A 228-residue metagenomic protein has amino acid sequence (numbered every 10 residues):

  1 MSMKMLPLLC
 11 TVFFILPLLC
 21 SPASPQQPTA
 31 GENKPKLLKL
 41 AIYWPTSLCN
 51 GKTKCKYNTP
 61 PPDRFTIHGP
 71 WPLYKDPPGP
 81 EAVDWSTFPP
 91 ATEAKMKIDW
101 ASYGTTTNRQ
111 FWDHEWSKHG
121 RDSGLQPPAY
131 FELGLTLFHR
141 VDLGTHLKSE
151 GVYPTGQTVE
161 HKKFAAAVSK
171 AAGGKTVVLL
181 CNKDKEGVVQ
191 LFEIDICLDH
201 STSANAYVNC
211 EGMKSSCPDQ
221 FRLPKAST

Functional and structural regions predicted by a protein language model:
M1-L9: Bacterial N-terminal signal peptides that target proteins for export
S2, M96-T228: C-terminal, well-folded lobe of enzymatic/effector domains
P7, L73-P77, D122: A generic structural micro-environment signature that highlights single residues at secondary-structure boundaries
T11-V12, S86, D219: Short non-domain terminal segments
F13-F14, S24, T53, T59 (+4 more regions): Extracellular/secretory pathway and lumenal proteins
F14-G31: N-terminal signal peptide
Q27-T106: Betabetaalpha-Me/HNH-type nuclease active-site subdomain
